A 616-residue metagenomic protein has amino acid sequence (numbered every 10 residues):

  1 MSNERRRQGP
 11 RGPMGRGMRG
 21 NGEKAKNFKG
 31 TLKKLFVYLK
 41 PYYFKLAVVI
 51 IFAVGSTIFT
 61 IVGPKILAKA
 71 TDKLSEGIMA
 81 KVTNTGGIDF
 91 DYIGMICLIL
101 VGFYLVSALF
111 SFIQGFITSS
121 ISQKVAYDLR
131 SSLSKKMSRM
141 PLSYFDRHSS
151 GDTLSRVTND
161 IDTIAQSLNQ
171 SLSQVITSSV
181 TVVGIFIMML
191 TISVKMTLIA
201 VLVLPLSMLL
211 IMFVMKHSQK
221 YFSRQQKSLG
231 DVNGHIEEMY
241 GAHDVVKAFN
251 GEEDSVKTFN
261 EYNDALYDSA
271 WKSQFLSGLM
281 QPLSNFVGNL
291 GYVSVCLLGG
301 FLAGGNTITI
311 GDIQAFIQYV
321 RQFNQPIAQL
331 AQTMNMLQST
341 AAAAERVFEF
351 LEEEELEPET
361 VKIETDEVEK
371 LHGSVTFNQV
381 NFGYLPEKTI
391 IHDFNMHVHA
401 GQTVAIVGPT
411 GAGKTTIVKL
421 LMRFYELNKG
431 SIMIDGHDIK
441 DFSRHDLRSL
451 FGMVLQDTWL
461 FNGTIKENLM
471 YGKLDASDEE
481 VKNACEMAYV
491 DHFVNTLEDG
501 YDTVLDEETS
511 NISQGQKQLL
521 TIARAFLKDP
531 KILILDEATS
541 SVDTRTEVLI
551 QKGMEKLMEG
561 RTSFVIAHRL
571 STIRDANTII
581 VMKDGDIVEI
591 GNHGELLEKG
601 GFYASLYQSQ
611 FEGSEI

Functional and structural regions predicted by a protein language model:
G15, F36, F44-K69, L100 (+6 more regions): Alpha-helical segments in transporter systems
G17-E23, Q123, S131-S155, N159-I161 (+7 more regions): Short intracellular "coupling" helices and adjacent cytoplasmic loop segments at the cytosolic face of multi-pass
G30-T31, L39, T71, T118 (+3 more regions): Juxtamembrane loop-to-helix connectors within ABC transporter transmembrane domains
P41, K45-I58, K69, S111 (+3 more regions): Transmembrane helices of ABC transporter permease
P41, L142-S143, I161-L168, L172 (+6 more regions): An intracellular "coupling" helix at the cytosolic face of ABC transporter transmembrane type-1 domains
L46-F110, T191-K195, N306-I310: Transmembrane helix-loop-helix hairpins at lipid-water interfaces of multipass membrane proteins, especially the type-1
M188-L202, K272-E345, F350-L351: Helix-loop-helix
E359, I363-I616: ABC-type nucleotide-binding domain
